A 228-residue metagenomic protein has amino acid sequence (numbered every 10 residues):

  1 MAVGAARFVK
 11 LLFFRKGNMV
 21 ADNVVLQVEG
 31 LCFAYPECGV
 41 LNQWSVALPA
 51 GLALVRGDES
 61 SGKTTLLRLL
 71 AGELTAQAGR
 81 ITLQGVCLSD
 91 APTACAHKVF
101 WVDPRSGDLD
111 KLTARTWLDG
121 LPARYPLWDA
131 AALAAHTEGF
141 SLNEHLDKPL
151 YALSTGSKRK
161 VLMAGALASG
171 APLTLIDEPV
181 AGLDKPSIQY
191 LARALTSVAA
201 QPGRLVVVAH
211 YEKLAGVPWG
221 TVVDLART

Functional and structural regions predicted by a protein language model:
F13-A50: A short, flexible loop at the N-terminus of ABC-type nucleotide-binding domains that lies
A71: Helix-to-loop junction immediately C-terminal to a conserved catalytic motif
G79-C95: Conserved ABC transporter NBD signature motif
V102-R105, D110-L127, A132: Q-loop/switch helix immediately C-terminal to the Walker
A130-L146: Conserved ABC ATPase "signature" region
P149-G156: Conserved ABC ATPase signature
M163: Hydrophobic anchor residue at the start of the ABC signature
D177, L183-D184, I188: ABC-family nucleotide-binding domains
